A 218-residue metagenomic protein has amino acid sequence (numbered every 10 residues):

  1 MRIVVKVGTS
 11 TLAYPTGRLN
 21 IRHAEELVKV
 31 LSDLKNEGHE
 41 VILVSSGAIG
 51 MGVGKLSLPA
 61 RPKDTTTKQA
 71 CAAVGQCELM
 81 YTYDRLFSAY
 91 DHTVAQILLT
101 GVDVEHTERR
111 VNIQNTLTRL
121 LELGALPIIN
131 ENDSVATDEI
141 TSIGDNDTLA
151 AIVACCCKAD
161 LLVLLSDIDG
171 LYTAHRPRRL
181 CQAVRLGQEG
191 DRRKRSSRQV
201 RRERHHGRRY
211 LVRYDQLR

Functional and structural regions predicted by a protein language model:
M1-L217: Nucleotide/pyrophosphate-binding catalytic subdomain
